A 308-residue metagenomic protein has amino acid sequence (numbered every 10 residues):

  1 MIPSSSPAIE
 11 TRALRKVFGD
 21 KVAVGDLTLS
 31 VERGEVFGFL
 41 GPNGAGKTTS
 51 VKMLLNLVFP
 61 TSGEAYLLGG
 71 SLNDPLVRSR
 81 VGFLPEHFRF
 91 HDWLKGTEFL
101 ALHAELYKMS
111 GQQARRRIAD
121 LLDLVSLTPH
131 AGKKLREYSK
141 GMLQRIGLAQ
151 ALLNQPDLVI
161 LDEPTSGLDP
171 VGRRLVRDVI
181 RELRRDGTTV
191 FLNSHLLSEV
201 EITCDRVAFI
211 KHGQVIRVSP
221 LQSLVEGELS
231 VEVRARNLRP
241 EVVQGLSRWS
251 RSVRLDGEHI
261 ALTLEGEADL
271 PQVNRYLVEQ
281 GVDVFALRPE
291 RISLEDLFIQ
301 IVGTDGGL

Functional and structural regions predicted by a protein language model:
M1-S5: Pre-NBD coupling/linker segments of ABC/ABC-like ATPases
S6-T11, K16-K211, V215-R217: ABC transporter nucleotide-binding domains
S62, L76, E98, Q113 (+4 more regions): An acidic, carboxylate-rich microenvironment
Y107-S110, Q280, D305: Solvent-exposed amphipathic alpha-helical surface segments
V176-L264: ABC transporter nucleotide-binding domain
V207-A208, Q300-G303: Short low-complexity, flexible loop/linker segments enriched in glycine and/or proline with clustered acidic
S230-I301, L308: Short, charged/small-residue-rich alpha-helical element at the C-terminal edge of ABC transporter nucleotide-binding
